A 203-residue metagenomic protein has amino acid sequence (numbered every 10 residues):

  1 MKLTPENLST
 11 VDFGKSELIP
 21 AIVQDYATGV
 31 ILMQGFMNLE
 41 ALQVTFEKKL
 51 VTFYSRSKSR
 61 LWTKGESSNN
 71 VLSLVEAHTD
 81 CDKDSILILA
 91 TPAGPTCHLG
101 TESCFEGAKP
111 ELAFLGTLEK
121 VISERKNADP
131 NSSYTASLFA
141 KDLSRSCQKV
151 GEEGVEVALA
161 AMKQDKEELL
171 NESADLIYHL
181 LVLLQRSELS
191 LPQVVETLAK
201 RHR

Functional and structural regions predicted by a protein language model:
M1-S173, I177-R203: Flexible "arm" and connector segments at domain edges
